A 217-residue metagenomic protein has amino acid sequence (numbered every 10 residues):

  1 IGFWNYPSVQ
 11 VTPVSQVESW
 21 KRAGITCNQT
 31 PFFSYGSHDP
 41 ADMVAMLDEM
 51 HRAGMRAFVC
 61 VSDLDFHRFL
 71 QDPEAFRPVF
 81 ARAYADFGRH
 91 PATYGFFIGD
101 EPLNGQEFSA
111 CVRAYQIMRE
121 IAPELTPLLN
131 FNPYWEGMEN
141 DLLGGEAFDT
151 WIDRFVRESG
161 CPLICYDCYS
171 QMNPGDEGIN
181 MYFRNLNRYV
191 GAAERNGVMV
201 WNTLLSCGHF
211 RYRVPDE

Functional and structural regions predicted by a protein language model:
I1-E217: Glycan-processing catalytic domains of CAZymes
